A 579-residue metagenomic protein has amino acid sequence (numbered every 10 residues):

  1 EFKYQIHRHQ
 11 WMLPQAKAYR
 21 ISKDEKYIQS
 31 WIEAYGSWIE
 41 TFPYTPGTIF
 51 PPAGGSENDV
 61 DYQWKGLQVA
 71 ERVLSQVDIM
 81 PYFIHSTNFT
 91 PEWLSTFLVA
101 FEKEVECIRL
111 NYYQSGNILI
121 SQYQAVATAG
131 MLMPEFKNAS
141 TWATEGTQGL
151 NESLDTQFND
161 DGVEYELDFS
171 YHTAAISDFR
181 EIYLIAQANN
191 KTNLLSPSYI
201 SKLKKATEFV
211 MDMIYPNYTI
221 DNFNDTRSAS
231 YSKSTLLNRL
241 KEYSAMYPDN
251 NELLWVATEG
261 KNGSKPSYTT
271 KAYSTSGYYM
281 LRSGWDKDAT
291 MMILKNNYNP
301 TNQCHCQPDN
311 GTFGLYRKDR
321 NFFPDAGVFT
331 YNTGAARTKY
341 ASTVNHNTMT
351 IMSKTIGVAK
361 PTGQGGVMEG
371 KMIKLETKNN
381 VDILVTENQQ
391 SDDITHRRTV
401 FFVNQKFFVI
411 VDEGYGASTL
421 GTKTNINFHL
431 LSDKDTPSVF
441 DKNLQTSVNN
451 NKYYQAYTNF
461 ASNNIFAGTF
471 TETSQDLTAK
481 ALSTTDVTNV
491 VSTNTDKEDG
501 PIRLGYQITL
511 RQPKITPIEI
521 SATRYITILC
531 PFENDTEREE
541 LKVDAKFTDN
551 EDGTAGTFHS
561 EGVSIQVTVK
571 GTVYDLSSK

Functional and structural regions predicted by a protein language model:
F2-K204, M213: Aromatic-lined, polymer-binding surfaces characteristic of secreted/periplasmic polysaccharide-degrading enzymes
Y4, K65, F101, L119 (+12 more regions): Active-site-proximal structural scaffolding
H9, A70, Y279, G311-F313 (+3 more regions): Residue-level detector of short, conserved catalytic/binding motifs and their immediate flanks
Q10, Q303, Q445: Replace the tail clause
K137, S244-M246, V385-N388: Secretory/organelle targeting and membrane-embedding segments
V163-F322, K378, G505, E519-R524 (+2 more regions): Carbohydrate-active enzyme catalytic cores, enriched for enzymes that act on polyanionic acidic polysaccharides
K233, Y331-K579: CBM-like, beta-strand-rich accessory domains located in the C-terminal region of large, secreted polysaccharide-active
F323-G327: Catalytic Cys-His active-site segments of thiol-dependent hydrolases/isopeptidases
